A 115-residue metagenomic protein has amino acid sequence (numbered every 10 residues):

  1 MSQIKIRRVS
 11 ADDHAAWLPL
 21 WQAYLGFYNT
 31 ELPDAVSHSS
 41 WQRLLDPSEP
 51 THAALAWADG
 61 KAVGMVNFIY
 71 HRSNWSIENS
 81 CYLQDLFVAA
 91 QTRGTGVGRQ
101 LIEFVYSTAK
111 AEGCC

Functional and structural regions predicted by a protein language model:
K5-P19: A short beta-loop-alpha structural element at the N-terminal edge of CoA-dependent acyl/N-acetyltransferase catalytic
L18-R43: Conserved GNAT-fold acetyl-CoA-binding loop/helix
R43-L55, Y82: A short helix-loop-beta-strand connector motif used in the catalytic cores of GNAT acetyltransferases and, in some
L55, K61-Y70: Conserved beta-strand in the GNAT
E78-A90: Conserved acetyl-CoA binding element of GNAT-fold acetyltransferases
V88, G94-S107: Conserved acetyl-CoA-binding loop-helix of GNAT-fold acetyltransferases
A109-C115: Conserved GNAT acetyl-CoA-binding A-motif
